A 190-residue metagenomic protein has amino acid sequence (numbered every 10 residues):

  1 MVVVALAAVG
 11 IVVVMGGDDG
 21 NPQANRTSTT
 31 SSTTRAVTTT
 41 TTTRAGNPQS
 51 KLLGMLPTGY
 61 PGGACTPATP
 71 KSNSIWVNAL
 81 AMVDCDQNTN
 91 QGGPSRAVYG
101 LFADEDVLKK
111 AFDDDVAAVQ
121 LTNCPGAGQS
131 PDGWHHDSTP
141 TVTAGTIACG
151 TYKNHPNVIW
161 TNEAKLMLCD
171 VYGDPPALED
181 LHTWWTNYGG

Functional and structural regions predicted by a protein language model:
M1-T27: Hydrophobic single-pass membrane-targeting/anchoring helices
A24-R44: Extracellular mucin-like PTS domains
T38-L52, G62: Gly/Ser-rich, low-complexity
S50, G54, T58, D106-D113: Solvent-exposed, polar/charged alpha-helical surfaces in well-ordered, non-transmembrane soluble domains, broadly
Y60-A97, H136-N162: Short, compositionally biased low-complexity segments enriched in polar/charged residues
Q91-F112, M167-Y172: A short acidic-to-branched-hydrophobic micro-motif
V116-A127: Cytochrome P450 catalytic domain signature, combining two hallmark sequence patches
Q129-G190: Extracellularly exposed regions in secreted/surface proteins, prominently low-complexity, repeat-rich
